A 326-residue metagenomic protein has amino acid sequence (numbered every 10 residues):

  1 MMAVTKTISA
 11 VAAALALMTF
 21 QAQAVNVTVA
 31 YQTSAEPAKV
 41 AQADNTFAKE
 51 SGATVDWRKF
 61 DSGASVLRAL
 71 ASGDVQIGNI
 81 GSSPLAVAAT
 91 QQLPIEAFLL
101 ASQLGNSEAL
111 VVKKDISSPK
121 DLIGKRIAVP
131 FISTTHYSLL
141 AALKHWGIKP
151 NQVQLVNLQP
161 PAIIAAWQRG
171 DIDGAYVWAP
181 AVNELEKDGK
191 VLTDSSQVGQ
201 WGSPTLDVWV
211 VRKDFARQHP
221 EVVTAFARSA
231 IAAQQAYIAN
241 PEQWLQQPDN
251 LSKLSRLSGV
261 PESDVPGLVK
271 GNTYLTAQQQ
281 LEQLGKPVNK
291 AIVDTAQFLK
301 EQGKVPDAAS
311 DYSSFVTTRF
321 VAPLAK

Functional and structural regions predicted by a protein language model:
M1-A10: Bacterial N-terminal signal peptides that target proteins for export
A10-A12, A22: Cleavable N-terminal signal peptides
L17-Q21: N-terminal signal peptide c-region/cleavage motif recognized by signal peptidases
V25-N157, D173-A179, S195, S203: Short, glycine-/small- and polar/acidic-enriched structural segments that line small-molecule recognition paths
K49-S51, Q197-G202, A277-K286: Short, solvent-exposed loop/beta-turn-alpha elements that line the ligand-binding surface or hinge of extracytoplasmic
S83, V156, A162-R256: Pocket-lining segment of extracytoplasmic ligand-binding domains
R217-K304: Secondary-structure end/capping motifs
N289-K326: Conserved C-terminal helix/tail region of periplasmic/extracytoplasmic solute-binding proteins
